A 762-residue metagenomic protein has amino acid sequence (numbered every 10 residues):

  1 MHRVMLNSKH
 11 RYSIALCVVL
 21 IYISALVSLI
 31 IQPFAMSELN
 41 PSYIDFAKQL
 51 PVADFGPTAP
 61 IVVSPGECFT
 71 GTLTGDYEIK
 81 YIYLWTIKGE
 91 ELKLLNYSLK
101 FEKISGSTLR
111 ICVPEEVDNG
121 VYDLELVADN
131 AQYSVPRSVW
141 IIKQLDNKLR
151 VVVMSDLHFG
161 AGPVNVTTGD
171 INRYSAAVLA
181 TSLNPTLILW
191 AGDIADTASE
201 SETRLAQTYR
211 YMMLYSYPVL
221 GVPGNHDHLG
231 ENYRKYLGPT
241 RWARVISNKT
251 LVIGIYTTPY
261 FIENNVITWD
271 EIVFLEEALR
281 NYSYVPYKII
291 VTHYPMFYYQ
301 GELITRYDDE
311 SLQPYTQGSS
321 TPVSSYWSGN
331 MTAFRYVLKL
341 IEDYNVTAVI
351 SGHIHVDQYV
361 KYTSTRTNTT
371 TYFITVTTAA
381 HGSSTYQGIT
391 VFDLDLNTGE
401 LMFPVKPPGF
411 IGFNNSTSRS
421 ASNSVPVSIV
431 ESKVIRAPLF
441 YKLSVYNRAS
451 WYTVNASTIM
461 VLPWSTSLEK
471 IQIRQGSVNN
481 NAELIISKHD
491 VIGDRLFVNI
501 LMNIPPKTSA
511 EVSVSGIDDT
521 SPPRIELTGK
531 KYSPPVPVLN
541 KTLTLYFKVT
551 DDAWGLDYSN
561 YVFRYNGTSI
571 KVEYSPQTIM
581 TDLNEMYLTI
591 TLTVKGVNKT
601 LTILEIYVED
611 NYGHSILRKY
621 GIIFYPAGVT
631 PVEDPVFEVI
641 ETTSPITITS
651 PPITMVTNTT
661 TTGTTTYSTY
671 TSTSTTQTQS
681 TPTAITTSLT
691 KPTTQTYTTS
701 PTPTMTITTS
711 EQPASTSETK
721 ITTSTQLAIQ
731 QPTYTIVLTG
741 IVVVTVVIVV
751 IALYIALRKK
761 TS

Functional and structural regions predicted by a protein language model:
M1-S37, T642-T643, T649-S650, T654-S762: Secretory targeting signatures
I31-L145, N423-R524, K541-V549, A553 (+3 more regions): Beta-strand-enriched, solvent-exposed domains that form extended recognition/catalytic surfaces
L50, A59, G75, E115-S201: N-terminal active-site segment of His-dependent metallophosphoesterases
P51, I411-F413, T520-L527, P535: Proline-centered linker/hinge motifs at extracellular inter-domain junctions
F101, G106-V113, A482, V491-G493 (+4 more regions): Long, low-complexity serine/threonine/glycine- and acidic-rich segments characteristic of extracellular
V127-S138, E202-Y287, T316-S319, Y336-E342 (+3 more regions): Extended active-site neighborhood of metal-dependent phosphoesterases/phosphodiesterases
A180-L187, E263-S364: His/acidic metal-ligating clusters that form di-metal
V356-V461: Binuclear metal-dependent phosphoesterase catalytic core
